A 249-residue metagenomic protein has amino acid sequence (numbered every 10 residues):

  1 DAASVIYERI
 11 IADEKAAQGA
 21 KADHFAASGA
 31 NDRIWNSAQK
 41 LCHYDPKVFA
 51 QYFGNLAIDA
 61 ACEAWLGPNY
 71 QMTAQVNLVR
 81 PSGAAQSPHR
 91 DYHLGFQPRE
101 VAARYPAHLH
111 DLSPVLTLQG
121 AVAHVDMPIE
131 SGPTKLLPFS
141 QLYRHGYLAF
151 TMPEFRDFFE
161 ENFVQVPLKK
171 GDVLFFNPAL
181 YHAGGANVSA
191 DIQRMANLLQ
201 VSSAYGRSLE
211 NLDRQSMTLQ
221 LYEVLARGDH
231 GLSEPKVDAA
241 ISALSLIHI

Functional and structural regions predicted by a protein language model:
A2-R99: Non-heme Fe(II)-dependent double-stranded beta-helix
K15, S202-H230: Double-stranded beta-helix
R90-P114: Acidic, His- and aromatic-enriched active-site or binding-groove loops in soluble protein domains that engage sugars
S113-A183, Y205: Double-stranded beta-helix
P138, D191-R207: A short hydrophobic beta-strand segment most commonly corresponding to one strand of the jelly-roll/cupin
R144-F150, T218-V237: Short, cationic low-complexity segments
H182-A190: Short beta-strand His + acidic residue motifs that chelate non-heme Fe in jelly-roll/DSBH and cupin folds
I247-I249: Conserved small/polar residues in nucleotide/adenosyl-binding loops
